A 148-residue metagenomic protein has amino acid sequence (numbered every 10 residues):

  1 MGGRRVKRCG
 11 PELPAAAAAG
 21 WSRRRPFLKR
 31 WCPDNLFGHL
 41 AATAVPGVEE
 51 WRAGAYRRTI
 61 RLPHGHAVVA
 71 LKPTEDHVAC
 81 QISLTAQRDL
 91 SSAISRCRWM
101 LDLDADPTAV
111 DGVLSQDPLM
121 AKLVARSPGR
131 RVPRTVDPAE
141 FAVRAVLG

Functional and structural regions predicted by a protein language model:
M1-G148: HhH-family (HhH-GPD) DNA N-glycosylase catalytic core used in base-excision repair
